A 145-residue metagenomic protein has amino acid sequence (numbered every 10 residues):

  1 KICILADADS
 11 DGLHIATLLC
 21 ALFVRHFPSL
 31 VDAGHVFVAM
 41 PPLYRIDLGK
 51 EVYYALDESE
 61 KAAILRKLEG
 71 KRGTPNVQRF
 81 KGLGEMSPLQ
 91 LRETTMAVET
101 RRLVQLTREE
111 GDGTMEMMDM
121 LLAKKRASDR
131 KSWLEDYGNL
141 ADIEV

Functional and structural regions predicted by a protein language model:
K1-V145: Conserved phosphate-chemistry cores used by DNA topoisomerases
